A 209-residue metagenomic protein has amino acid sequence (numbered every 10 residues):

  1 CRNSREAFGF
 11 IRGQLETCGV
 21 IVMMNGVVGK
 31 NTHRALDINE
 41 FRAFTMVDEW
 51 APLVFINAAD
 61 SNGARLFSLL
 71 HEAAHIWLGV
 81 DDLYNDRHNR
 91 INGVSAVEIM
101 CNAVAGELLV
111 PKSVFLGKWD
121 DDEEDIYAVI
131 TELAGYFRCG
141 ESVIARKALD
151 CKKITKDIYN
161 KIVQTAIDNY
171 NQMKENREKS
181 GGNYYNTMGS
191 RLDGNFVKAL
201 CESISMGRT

Functional and structural regions predicted by a protein language model:
C1-T209: Active-site hotspot residues in diverse enzymes, especially metal/ion-binding acidic/histidine motifs
